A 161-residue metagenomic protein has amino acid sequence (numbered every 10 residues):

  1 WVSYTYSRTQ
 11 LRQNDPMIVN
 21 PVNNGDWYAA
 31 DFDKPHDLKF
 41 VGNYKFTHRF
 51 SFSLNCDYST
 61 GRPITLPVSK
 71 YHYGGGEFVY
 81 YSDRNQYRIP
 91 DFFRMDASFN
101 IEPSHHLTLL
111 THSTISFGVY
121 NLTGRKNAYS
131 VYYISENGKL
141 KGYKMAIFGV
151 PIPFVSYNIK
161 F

Functional and structural regions predicted by a protein language model:
W1-V68: Gram-negative outer-membrane beta-barrel transporters
T5, A29, D33-K39, F92-S98 (+2 more regions): Transmembrane beta-barrel architecture of outer-membrane proteins
N14-N23, Y73-Y81, I134-K139: Flexible, solvent-exposed coil segments and beta strand-coil junctions, predominantly the extracellular/periplasmic
N23-A29, S82-Q86, L140-M145: Extracellular loop and loop/strand-boundary signature of outer-membrane beta-barrel proteins
K39, G76-Y87, S104: Generic detector of contiguous secondary-structure segments
R49, Y58-G75, R94, I101-F161: C-terminal beta-signal and adjacent terminal beta-strands/loops of Gram-negative outer-membrane beta-barrel proteins
D83-D96, F161: Outer-membrane beta-barrel transmembrane domain signature
